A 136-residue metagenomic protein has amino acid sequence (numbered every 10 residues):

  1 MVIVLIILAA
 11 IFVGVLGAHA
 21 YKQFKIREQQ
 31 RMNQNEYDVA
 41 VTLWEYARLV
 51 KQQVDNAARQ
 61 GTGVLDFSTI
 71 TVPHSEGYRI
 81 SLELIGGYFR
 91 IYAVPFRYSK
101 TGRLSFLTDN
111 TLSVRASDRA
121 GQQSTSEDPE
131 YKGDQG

Functional and structural regions predicted by a protein language model:
M1-V2, G77: Glycine-centered small-residue hotspots that permit tight backbone geometry or close packing
V2, H19-K22, V94, S105-F106: ATP/nucleotide-binding catalytic cores
V2-G17: Hydrophobic membrane-insertion alpha-helices, especially the h-region of bacterial N-terminal signal peptides
G14-P73: Conserved hydrophobic/amphipathic alpha-helical signal-anchor segments
K25-E28, L104, Q122-Q123: Amphipathic, positively biased hydrophobic alpha-helical segments used for protein targeting and membrane insertion
R48-L104, T108-V114, G133-G136: Extracellular/periplasmic head regions of type IV pilus-like filament subunits
G121-G136: Low-complexity, intrinsically disordered terminal/linker segments enriched in charged and Gly/Pro repeats
